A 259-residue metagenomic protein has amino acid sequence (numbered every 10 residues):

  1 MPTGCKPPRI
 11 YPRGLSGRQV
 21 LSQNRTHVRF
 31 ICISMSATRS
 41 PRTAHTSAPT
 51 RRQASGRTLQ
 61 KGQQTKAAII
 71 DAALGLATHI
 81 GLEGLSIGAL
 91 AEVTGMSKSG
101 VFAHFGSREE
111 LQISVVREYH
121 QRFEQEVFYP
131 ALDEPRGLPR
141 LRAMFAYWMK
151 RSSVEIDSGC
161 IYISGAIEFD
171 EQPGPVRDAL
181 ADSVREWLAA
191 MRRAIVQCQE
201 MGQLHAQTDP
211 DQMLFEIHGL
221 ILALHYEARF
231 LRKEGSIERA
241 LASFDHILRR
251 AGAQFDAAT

Functional and structural regions predicted by a protein language model:
G4, P8-G56, A143-K150, R185-M201 (+2 more regions): C-terminal peripheral helix-coil segments that are non-catalytic and often amphipathic
V28-I80, G84-V93, E110-I113: Basic, helix-initiating cap at the start of DNA-binding domains
Q63-D71, T78, E83-G84, G95 (+3 more regions): An amphipathic alpha-helix adjacent to DNA-recognition modules
A72-A73, T94, C198, L214: Small-residue (primarily alanine) positions within well-ordered alpha-helices, especially packing/interaction faces
S99: Key DNA-contact positions within bacterial/archaeal DNA-binding proteins
S114, V127-S158, P210-I217: Hydrophobic alpha-helical connector segments
R140, V154-P175: Amphipathic alpha-helical segments used for helix-helix packing
D178-S183, E200-E216, G235, R239: All-alpha amphipathic helical-bundle segments outside canonical DNA-binding/catalytic cores that form hydrophobic
